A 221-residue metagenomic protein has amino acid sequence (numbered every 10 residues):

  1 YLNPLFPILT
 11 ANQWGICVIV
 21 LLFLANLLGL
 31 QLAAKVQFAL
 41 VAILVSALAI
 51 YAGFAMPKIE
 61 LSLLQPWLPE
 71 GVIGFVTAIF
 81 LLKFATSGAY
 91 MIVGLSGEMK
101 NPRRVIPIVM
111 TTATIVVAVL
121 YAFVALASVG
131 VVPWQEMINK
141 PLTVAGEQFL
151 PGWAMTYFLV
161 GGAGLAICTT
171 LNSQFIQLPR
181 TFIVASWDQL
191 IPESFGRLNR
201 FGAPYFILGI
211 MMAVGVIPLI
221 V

Functional and structural regions predicted by a protein language model:
Y1-L27, G164-V184, I220-V221: Hydrophobic transmembrane alpha-helices that form the core helical bundles of multi-pass secondary transporters
Y1-L5, T111-N172, I191-V221: TM-loop-TM module centered on a large, flexible mid-protein loop between adjacent transmembrane helices in multi-pass
F6-T10, L28-K35, L68-G71, V105 (+2 more regions): Juxtamembrane loop-transmembrane helix junctions in multi-pass integral membrane proteins, especially the extracellular
A11-G15, I19, V41, E70-A78 (+2 more regions): Residue-level signature of transmembrane alpha-helical entry/exit and packing/kink sites in multi-pass membrane
A11-P57, P69-G71, M110-I115: Membrane-interface loop-to-helix entry segments
L28-F38, A89-A118, I138, S186-R197: Hydrophobic, small-residue-rich membrane helices and short re-entrant helix-turn-helix hairpins that build
L30-A34, M56-L64, L126-M137, N172: Transmembrane helix-loop junctions in multipass membrane proteins, especially transporters and channels
W67-S128, A154-F175: Hydrophobic, membrane-embedded alpha-helices of multi-pass small-molecule transporters
